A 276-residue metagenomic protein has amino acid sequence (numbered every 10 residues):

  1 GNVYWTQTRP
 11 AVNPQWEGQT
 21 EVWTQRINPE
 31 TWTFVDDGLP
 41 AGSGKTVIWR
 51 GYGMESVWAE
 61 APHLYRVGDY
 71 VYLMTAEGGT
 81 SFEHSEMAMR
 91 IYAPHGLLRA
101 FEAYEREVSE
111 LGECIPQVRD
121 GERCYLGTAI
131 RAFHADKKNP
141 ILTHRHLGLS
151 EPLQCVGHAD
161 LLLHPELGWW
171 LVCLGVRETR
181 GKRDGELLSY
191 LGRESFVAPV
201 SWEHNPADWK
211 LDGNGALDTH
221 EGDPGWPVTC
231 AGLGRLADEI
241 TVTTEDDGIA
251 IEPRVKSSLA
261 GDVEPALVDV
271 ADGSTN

Functional and structural regions predicted by a protein language model:
G1-N276: Carbohydrate-active catalytic/glycan-binding domains of CAZyme proteins, especially the secreted or lumenal ectodomains
